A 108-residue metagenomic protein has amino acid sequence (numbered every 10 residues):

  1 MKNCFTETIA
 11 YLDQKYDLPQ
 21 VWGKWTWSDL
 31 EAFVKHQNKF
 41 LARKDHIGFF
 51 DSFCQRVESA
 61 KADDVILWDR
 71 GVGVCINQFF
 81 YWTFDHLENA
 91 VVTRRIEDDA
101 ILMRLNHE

Functional and structural regions predicted by a protein language model:
M1-H36: Active-site nucleophilic cysteine motif
C4-E7, R70, D99-L102: Non-transmembrane, interaction-prone segments in cytosolic or luminal domains
E31-N89: ...with weaker cross-activation on analogous glycine-rich loops/strands in unrelated enzymes
N77-E108: Glycine-rich, aromatic-bearing surface loops/beta-hairpins
